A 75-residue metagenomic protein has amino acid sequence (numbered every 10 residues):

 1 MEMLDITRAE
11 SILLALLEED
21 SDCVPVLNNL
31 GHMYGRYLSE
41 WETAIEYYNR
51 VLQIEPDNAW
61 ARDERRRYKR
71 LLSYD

Functional and structural regions predicted by a protein language model:
E2-A15, Y37-R50, L72-D75: Structural signature of tandem alpha-helical TPR/SEL1-like repeats, specifically the intra-repeat loop/turn
E19, Q53-I54: Structural marker of alpha-solenoid helical repeat scaffolds
H32-M33, R67: Residue-level recognition of tetratricopeptide repeat
